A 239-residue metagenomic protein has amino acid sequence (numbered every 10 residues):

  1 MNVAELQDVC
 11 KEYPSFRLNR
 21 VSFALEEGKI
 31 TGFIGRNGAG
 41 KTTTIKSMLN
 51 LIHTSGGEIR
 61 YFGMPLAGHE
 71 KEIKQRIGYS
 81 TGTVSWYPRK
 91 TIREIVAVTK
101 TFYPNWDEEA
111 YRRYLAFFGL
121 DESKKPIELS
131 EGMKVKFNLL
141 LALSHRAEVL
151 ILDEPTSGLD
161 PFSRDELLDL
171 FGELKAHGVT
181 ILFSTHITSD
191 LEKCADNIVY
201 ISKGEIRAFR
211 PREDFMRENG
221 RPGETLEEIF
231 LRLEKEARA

Functional and structural regions predicted by a protein language model:
L6-V9, F16-E26, F33, G57: Conserved beta-strand
R36-G40: Walker A (P-loop) phosphate-binding loop of ABC-type ATPase nucleotide-binding domains
G57-G68, E72-I73: Conserved ABC transporter NBD signature motif
T81-N138: ABC-family P-loop ATPase nucleotide-binding domains
L150-E154: Catalytic Walker B motif of ABC-type/P-loop ATPase nucleotide-binding domains
R164-H177: Helical segment within the ABC ATPase nucleotide-binding domain
F209-R210: ABC ATPase "signature
